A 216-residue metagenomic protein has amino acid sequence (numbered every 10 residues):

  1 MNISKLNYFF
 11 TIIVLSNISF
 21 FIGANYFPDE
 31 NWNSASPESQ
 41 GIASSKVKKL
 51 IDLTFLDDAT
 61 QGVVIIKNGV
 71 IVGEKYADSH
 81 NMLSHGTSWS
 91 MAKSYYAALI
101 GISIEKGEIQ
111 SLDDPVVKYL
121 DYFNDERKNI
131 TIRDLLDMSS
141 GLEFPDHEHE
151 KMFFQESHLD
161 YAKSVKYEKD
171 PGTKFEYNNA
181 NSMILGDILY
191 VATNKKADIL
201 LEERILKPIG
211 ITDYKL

Functional and structural regions predicted by a protein language model:
M1-F10: Bacterial N-terminal signal peptides that target proteins for export
F10-I18: Bacterial N-terminal signal peptides
A24-A43: Short, compositionally biased leader-like segments
L50-H80: A short, well-structured edge-of-sheet supersecondary motif
G69, G86-L112, L135, L185-L189: Active-site SXXK
T87, I100, Y122-E168: Extended ligand-binding groove/face enriched in aromatic
K106-S140, S164, T193-L216: Active-site helix/loop module of the DD-peptidase/beta-lactamase fold, centered on the serine-lysine SxxK catalytic
P145-L216: Catalytic-site signature segments of enzymes, centered on catalytic residues
